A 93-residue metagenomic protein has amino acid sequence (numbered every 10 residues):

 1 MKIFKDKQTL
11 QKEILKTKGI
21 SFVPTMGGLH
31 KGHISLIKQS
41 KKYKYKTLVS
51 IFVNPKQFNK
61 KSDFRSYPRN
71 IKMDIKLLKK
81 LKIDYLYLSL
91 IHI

Functional and structural regions predicted by a protein language model:
M1-I20: Positively charged, low-complexity intrinsically disordered leader regions
Q11-L15, I37-K42: Surface-exposed amphipathic alpha-helices with a cationic face
T25-S40: Di-metal (Zn2+ and/or Mg2+/Mn2+) metal-binding site signature of metallo-dependent hydrolases with the MBL/beta-CASP
L29, P55, S66-R69, L86: Active-site loop-to-helix "anion-binding N-cap" substructures in soluble metabolic enzymes
K41, Y45-S62: ATP-dependent adenylation/pyrophosphate-handling site
F58-D74: A charged helix-plus-loop insertion that forms the helical arch/lid used to bind and gate nucleic-acid substrates
I71-Y87: A glycine-rich helix N-cap at a beta->alpha junction
I91-I93: Conserved small/polar residues in nucleotide/adenosyl-binding loops
